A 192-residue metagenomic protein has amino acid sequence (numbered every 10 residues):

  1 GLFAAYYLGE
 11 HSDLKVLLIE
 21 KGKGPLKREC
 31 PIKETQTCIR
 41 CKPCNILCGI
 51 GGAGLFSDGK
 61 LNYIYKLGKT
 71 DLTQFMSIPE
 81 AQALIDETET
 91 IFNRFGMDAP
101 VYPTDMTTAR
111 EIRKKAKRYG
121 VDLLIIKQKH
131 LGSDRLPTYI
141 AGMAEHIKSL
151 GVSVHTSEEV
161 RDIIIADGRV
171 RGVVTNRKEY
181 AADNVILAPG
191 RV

Functional and structural regions predicted by a protein language model:
G1-M76, T104-V192: Residues forming the flavin
T70, Q82-E89: Mobile "lid/hinge" segments at catalytic clefts and subdomain interfaces of large enzymes
